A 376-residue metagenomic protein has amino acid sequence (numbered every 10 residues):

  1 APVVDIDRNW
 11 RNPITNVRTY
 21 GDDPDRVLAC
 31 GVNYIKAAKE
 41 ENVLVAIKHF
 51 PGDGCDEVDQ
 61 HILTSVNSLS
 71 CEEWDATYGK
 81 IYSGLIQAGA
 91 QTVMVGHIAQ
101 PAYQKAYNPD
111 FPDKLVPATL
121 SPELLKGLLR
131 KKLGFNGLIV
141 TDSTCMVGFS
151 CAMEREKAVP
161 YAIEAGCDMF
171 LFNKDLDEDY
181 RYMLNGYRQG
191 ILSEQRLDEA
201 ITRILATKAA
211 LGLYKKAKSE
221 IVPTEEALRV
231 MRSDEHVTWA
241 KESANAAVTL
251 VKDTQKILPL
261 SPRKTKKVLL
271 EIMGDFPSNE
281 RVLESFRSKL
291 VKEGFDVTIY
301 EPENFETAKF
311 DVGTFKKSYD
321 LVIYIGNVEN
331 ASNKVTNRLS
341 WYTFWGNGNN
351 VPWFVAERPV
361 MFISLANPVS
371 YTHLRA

Functional and structural regions predicted by a protein language model:
P2-N9, F50-D56, Y214-P223, P262-R263: Flexible hinge/switch segments at interdomain interfaces of large molecular machines
P2-V4, N12-R18, K48, I62 (+7 more regions): Flexible, active-site-adjacent loop/turn segments at secondary-structure boundaries
V3-D5, N9-V17, P24, G31 (+2 more regions): A substrate-binding/cap region within the structured catalytic cores of diverse enzymes
V4-R8, P51-G54, A99-A102, C145-V147 (+4 more regions): Solvent-exposed loop/turn segments at secondary-structure junctions within structured extracellular/periplasmic domains
R8-R11, D25, C55, L69 (+5 more regions): Short capping/connector residues at structural and topological boundaries
W10-V17, V58-T64, Y182-G186, V222-R229: A short small-residue
D22-R196, R203: Second-shell residues forming the walls of enzyme active-site clefts
S121-P122, A152-R375: Preference for extracellular/luminal or secreted protein segments
